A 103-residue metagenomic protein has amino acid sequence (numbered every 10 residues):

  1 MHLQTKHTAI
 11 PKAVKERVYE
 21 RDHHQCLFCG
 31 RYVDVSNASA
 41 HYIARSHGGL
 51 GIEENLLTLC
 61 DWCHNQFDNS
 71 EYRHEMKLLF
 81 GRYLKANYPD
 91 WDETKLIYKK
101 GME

Functional and structural regions predicted by a protein language model:
H2-K6, S46-L57, N65-E103: Polybasic, low-complexity binding patches
A9-A38, C60-W62: Short cysteine-rich loop/turn motifs with clustered Cys
S39, I43-A44: Short basic/aromatic active-site micro-motif
